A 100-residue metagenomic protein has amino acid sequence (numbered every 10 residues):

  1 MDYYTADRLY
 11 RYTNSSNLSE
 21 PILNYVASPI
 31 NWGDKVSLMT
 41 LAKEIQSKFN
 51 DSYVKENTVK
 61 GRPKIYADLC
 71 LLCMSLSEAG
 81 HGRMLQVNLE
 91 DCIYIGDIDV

Functional and structural regions predicted by a protein language model:
M1-L38: Short alpha-helical segments that sit at the start of domains
R8-L9, I45, L85: Compositionally biased non-globular segments, especially hydrophobic aliphatic-rich helices of signal peptides
S15, S28-P29, K48, S52-K55 (+1 more regions): Surface-exposed polar/charged interaction patches
Q46-L69: Short, positively charged loop/turn segments that connect secondary-structure elements
S77-V87: A short, conserved structural fragment
V87-V100: Short, cationic-aromatic polyanion-contact patches
